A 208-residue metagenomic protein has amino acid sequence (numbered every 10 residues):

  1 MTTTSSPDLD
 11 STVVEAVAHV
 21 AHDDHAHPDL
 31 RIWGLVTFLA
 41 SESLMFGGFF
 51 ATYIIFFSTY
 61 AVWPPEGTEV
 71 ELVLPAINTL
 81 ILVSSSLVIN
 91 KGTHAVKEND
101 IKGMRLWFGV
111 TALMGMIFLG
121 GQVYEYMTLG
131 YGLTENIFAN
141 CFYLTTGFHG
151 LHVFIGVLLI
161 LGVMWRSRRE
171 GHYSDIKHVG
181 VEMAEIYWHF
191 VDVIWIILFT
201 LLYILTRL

Functional and structural regions predicted by a protein language model:
M1-L208: ...captures the hydrophobic TM-helix bundle architecture rather than a specific catalytic motif, and can also fire on
